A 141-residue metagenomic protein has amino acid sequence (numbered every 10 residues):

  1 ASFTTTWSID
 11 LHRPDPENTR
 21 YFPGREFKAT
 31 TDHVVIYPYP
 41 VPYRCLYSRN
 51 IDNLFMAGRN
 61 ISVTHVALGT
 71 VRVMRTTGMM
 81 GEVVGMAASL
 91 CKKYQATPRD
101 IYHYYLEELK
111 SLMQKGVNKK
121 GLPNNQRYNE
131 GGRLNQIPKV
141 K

Functional and structural regions predicted by a protein language model:
A1-K141: Flavin (FAD/FMN)-binding glycine-rich loop and adjacent Rossmann-like elements that form
